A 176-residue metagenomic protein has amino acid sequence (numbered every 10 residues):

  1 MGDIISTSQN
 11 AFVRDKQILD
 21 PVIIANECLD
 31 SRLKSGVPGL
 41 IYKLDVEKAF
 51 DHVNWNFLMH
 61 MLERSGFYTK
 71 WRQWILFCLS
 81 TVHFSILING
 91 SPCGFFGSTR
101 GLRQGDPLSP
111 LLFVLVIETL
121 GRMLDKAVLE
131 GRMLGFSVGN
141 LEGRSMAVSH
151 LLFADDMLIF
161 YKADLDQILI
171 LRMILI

Functional and structural regions predicted by a protein language model:
M1-I176: Nucleotidyl polymerases of mobile genetic elements and RNA viruses
